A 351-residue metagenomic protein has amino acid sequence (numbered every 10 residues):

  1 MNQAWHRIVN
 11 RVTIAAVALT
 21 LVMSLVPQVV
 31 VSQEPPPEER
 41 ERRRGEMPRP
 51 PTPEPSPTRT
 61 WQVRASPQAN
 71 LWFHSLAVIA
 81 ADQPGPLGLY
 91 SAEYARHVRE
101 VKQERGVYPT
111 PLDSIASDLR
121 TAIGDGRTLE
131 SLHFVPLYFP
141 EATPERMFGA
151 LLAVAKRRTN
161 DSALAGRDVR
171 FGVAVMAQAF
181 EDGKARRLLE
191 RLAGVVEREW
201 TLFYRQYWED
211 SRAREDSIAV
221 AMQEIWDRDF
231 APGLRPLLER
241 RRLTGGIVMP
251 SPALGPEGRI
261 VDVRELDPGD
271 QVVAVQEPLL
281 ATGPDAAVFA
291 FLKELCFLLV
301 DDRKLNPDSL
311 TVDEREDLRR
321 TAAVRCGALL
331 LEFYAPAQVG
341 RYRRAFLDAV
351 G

Functional and structural regions predicted by a protein language model:
Q3-A16: Bacterial N-terminal signal peptides that target proteins for export
A15-S24: Bacterial N-terminal signal peptides
P36-T159, G351: N-terminal mature-domain "stem" immediately C-terminal to a signal peptide or N-terminal signal-anchor/transmembrane
S114-V220: Long, mid-chain structured domain cores
Y207-P268, A337-Q338: Auxiliary, metal-adjacent structural segments of Zn-dependent hydrolase domains
G258-D285: Active-site scaffold of zinc-dependent metalloenzymes
G283-N306, V324: Active-site recognition of the HExxH zinc-binding catalytic motif
V324-G351: Long, well-structured alpha-helical subdomains associated with metal-dependent extracellular/ecto-lumenal hydrolases
